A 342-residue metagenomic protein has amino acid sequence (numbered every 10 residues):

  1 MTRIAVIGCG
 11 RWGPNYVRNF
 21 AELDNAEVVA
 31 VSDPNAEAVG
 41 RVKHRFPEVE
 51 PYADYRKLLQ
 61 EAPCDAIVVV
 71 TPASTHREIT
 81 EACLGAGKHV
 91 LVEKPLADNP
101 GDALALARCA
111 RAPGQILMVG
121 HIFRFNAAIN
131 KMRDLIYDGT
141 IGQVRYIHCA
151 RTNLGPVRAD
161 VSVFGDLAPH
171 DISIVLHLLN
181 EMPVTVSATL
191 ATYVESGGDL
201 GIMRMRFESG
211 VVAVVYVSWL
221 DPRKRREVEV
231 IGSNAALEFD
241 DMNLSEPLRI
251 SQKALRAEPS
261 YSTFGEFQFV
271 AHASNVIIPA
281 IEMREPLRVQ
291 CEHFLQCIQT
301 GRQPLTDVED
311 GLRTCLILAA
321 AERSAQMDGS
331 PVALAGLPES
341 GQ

Functional and structural regions predicted by a protein language model:
M1-F46: N-terminal Rossmann-like dinucleotide-binding module
E27-V29, C297-T314: Glycine- and charged-residue-rich phosphate/anionic-cofactor binding loop of Rossmann-like
E48-Y55: Conserved SAM-binding strand-loop segment of SAM-dependent methyltransferases
A53, V92, L117-V119, H148 (+1 more regions): Hydrophobic residues in well-ordered beta-strands that form the structural core
E61, A66-R124: Beta-strand-loop-alpha-helix segment that lines the small-molecule cofactor/substrate pocket of alpha/beta enzymes
R108-I116, K131-V144, G232-A236: Basic phosphate/pyrophosphate-binding loop/patch that engages nucleotide-derived ligands
I122, N234-L305, S330, L334 (+1 more regions): C-terminal glycine/acidic-rich active-site capping loop/insertion
T152-R223, E229, N243, E309: Rossmann-like dinucleotide-binding domain that binds NAD(P)(H)
